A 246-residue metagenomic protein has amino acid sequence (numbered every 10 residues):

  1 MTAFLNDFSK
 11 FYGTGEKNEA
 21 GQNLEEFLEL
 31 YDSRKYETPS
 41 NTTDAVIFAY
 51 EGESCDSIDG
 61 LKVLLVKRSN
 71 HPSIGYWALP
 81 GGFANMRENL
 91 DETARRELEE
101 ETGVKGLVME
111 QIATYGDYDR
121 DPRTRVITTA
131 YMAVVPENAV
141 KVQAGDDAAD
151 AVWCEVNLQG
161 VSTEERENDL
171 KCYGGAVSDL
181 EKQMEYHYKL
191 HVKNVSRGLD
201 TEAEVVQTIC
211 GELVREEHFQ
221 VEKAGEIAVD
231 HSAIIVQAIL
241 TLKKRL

Functional and structural regions predicted by a protein language model:
M1-L246: N-terminal leader/linker segments that precede catalytic domains of diphosphate-processing enzymes
